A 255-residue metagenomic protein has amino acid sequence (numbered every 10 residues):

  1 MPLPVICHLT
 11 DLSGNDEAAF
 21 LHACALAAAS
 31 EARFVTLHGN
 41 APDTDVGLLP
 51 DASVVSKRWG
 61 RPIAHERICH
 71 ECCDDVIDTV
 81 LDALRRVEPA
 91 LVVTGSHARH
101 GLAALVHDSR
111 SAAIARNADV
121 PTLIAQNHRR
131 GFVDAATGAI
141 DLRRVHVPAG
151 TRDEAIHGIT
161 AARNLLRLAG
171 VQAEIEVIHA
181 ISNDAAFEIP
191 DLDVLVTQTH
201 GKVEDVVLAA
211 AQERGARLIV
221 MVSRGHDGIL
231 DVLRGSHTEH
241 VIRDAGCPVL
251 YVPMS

Functional and structural regions predicted by a protein language model:
M1-L48, G60-P62, A139-Q198, R214-R217: Small/aliphatic-rich secondary-structure junction motif
P2, F20, L81-V133, A209-S255: Gly/Ser-rich helix-loop-strand patches that form or flank binding pockets for ribonucleotide-derived cofactors
D16, C73-D74, A104, H200-G201 (+1 more regions): A conditional alpha-helix N-cap/helix-loop micro-motif detector
A23, V76-V80, A162, V203-V207: Generic hydrophobic alpha-helical segments
D51, S56, G170-R224, I229-I242 (+2 more regions): Structured core of small recognition/catalytic domains
A52-V54, R110-S111, A139-R143, H237-E239: Short, hinge-like loop/turn segments at secondary-structure boundaries
I68-I77, Q198-E204: Charged docking surfaces used in two-component/phosphorelay signaling
